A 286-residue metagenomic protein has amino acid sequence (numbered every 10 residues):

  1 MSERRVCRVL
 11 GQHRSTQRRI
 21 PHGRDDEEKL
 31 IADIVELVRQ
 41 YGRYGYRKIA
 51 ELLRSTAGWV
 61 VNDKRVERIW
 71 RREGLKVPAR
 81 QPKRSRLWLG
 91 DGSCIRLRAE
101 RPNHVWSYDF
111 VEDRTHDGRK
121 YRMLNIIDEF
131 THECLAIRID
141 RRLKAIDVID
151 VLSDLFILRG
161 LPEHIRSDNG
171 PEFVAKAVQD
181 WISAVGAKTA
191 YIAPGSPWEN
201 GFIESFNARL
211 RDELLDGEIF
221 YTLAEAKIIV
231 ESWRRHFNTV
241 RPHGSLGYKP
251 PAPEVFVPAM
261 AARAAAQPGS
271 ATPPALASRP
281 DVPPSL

Functional and structural regions predicted by a protein language model:
M1-S2, Y44, V61, Y221: Residue-level signal for the short linker/turn that defines the boundary of a DNA-recognition helix
V6-L10, Q17, D33-I34, I49 (+14 more regions): Mobile genetic element proteins and their domesticated derivatives, centered on retroelements and DNA transposons
C7, G11-V105, S196, P250-A261: Basic, flexible linker segments flanking DNA-binding modules in nucleic acid-interacting mobile-element proteins
W59-E133, I146-V151, L158-E163, T272-L286: Mobile-element integrase/transposase regions, centering on the N-terminal DNA-binding/Zn-coordinating module
V77, K188-T189: Hydrophobic beta-strand scaffold residues
S167-W181, T189-D212, T222-E231, P251-F256: RNase H-like two-metal-ion nuclease catalytic core shared by retroviral integrases and related mobile-element nucleases
V185, A208-L286: C-terminal domain-tail junction helix/linker
